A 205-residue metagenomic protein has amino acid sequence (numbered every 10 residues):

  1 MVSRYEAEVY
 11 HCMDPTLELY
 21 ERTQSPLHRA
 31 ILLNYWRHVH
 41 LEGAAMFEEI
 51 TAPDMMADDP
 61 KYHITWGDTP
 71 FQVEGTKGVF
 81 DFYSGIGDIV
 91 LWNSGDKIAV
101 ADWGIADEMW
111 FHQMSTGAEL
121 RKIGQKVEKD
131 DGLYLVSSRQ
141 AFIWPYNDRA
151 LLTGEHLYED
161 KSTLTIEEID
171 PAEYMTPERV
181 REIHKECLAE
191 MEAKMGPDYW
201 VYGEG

Functional and structural regions predicted by a protein language model:
M1-A45, E49, P53, D198 (+1 more regions): Short, low-complexity N-terminal intrinsically disordered segments enriched in polar/charged residues
V2-P15, D131-G132, V136, L151-G205: Low-complexity, intrinsically disordered terminal/linker segments enriched in charged and Gly/Pro repeats
Q24-H28, Q72-G75, L133, V180: Residue-level preference for long, well-ordered alpha-helices that form the structural scaffold of enzyme catalytic
R29-A30, L41-K122: A solvent-exposed, acidic/Ser-Thr-rich amphipathic alpha-helical stretch
N34, H38, D107, F142-W144 (+1 more regions): Polar/charged side chains located within well-ordered beta-strands of beta-rich proteins
R37, T69, D130, Y134: Short, charged/polar micro-motifs that form catalytic or ligand-binding hotspots
I98-I105, P145-T153: A short, structured loop/turn motif at beta-sheet edges
M109-D148: Exposed beta-sheet edge and beta->alpha loop/turn motif
